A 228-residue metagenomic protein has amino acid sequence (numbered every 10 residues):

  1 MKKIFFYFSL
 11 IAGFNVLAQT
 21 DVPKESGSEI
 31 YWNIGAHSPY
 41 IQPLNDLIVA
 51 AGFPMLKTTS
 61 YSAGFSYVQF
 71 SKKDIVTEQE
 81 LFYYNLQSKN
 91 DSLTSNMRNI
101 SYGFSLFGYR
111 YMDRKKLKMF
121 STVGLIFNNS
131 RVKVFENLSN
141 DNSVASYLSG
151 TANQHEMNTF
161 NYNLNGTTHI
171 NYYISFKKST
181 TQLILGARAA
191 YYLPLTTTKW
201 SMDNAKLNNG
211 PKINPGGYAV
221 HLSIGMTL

Functional and structural regions predicted by a protein language model:
Q19-D21, F65-K73, L106-R114, T168-K178 (+1 more regions): Outer-membrane beta-barrel proteins
Q19-K72, V76, G225-T227: Short glycine/proline- and aromatic-enriched beta-strand/turn motifs that initiate or cap beta-hairpins
K24, G52-K57, L93-I100, H155-Y162 (+1 more regions): Replace "Gram-negative outer membrane beta-barrel proteins" with "bacterial and organellar outer membrane beta-barrel
I30, T59-F65, I100-L106, Y162-T168 (+1 more regions): Hydrophobic, lipid-facing positions within transmembrane beta-strands of outer-membrane proteins
I30-A36, A63, Q79-L81, M119-V123 (+3 more regions): Membrane-embedded beta-strand positions of outer-membrane beta-barrel proteins
I34-Q42, L81-Q87, L125-K133, A189-T197 (+1 more regions): Transmembrane beta-strands of outer-membrane beta-barrel pores
Q69-S149, N158-L164, S179: Gram-negative (and chloroplast) outer-membrane scaffold detector with strong preference for beta-barrel transmembrane
G166-L228: Predominantly the C-terminal beta-signal and adjacent terminal strand-loop region of outer-membrane beta-barrel
